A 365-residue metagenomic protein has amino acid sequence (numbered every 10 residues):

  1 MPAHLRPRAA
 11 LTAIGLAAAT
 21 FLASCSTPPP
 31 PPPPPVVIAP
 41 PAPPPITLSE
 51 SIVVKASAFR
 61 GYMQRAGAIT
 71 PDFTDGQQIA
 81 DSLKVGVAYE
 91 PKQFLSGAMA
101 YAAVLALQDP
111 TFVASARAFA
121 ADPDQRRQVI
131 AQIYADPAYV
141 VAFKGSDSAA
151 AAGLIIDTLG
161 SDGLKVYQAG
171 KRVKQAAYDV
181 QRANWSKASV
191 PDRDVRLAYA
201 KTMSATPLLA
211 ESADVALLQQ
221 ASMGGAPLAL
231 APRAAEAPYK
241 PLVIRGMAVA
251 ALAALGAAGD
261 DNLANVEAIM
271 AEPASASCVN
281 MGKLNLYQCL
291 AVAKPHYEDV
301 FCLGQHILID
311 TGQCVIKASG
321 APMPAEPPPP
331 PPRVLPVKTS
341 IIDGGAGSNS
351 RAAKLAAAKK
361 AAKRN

Functional and structural regions predicted by a protein language model:
M1-P2, N285: Short intrinsically disordered, low-complexity coil segments enriched in acidic
P2-H4, A23-A257, L335-K363: Acidic/polar low-complexity scaffolding segments in large eukaryotic proteins
P2-I14: Bacterial N-terminal signal peptides that target proteins for export
A13-F21: Bacterial N-terminal signal peptides
N262-P322: Secreted, short cysteine-rich peptides and small extracellular cysteine-rich domains stabilized by multiple disulfide
E298-D299, Q305-T311, I316-A325, V337-N365: Short, Lys/Arg-rich, disordered C-terminal segments of secreted/exported proteins that correspond to mature bioactive
P328-V334: Amphipathic, membrane-inserting segments
